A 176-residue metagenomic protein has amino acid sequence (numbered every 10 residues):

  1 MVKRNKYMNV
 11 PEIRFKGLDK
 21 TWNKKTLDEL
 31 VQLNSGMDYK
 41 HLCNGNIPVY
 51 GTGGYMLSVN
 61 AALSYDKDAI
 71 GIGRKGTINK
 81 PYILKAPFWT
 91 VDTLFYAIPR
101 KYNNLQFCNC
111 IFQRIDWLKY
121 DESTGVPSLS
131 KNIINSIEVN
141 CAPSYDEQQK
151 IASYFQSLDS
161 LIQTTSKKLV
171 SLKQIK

Functional and structural regions predicted by a protein language model:
M1-K176: Feature detects amphipathic, helix-rich regulatory segments
